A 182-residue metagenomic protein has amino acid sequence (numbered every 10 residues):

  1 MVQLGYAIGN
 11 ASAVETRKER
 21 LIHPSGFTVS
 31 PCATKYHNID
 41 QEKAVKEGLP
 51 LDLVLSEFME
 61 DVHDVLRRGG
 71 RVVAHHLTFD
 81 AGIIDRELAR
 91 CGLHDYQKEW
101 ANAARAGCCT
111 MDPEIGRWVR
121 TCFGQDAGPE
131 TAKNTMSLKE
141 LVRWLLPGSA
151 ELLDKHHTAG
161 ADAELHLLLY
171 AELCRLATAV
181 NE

Functional and structural regions predicted by a protein language model:
M1-I39, D64-E182: Metal-dependent phosphoesterase core characteristic of DEDDh/y 3'-5' exonuclease domains
H37-F58: Metal-dependent phosphoesterase signature
D61: Walker A/P-loop NTP-binding motif
